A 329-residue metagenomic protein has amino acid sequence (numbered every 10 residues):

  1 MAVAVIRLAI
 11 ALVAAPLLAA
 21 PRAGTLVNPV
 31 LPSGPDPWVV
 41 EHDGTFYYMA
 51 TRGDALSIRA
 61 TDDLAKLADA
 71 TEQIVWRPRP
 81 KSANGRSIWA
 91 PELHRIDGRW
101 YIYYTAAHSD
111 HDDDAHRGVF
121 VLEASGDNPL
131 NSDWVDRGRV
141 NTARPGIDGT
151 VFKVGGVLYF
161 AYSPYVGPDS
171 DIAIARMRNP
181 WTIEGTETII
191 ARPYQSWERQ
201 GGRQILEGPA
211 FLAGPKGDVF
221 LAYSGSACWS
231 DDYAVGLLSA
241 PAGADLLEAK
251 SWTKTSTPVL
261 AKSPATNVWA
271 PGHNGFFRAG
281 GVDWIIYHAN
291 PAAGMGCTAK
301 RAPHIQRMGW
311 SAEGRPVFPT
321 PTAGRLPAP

Functional and structural regions predicted by a protein language model:
A2-A11: Sec-dependent signal peptide recognition, specifically the positively charged N-region followed immediately by
A11-P21: Hydrophobic h-region of N-terminal signal peptides that target proteins for export in Gram-negative bacteria
A19-P329: Carbohydrate-active catalytic/glycan-binding domains of CAZyme proteins, especially the secreted or lumenal ectodomains
